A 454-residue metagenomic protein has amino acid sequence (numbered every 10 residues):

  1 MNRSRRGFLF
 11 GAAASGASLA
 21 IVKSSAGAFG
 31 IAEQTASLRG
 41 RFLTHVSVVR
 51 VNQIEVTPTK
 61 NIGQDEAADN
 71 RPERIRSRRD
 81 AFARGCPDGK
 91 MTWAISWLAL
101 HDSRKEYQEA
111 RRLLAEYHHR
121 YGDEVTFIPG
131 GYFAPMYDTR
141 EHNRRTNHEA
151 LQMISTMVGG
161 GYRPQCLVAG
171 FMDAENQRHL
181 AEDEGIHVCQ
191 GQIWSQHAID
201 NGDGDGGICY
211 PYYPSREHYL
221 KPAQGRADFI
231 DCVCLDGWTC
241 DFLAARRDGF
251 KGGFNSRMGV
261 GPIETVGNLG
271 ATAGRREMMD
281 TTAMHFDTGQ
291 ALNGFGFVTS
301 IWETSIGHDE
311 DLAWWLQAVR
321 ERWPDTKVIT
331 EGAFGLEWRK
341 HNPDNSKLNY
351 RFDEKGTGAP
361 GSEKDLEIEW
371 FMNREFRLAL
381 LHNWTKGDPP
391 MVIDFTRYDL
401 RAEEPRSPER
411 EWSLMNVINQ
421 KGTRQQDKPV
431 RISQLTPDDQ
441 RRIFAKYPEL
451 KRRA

Functional and structural regions predicted by a protein language model:
M1-S4: N-terminal secretory signal peptides
G7-A28: N-terminal export signals
A32, P164-Q290, P343-P360: Active-site-adjacent pocket scaffolds in enzyme catalytic domains
Q34-A115, G294-S300, I368-W370, A379-H382 (+1 more regions): Active-site beta->alpha N-cap acidic-glycine motif
R50, I54, Q64-E73, S77-G85 (+1 more regions): Catalytic grooves of carbohydrate-active enzymes
G89, A94-F171, A227-E264, A291-E303 (+1 more regions): Metal-dependent polysaccharide deacetylase catalytic core of the NodB/CE4 family, i.e., the active-site-bearing domain
K340-H382: Surface beta-strand/loop "capping" patches
N383-R453: Acidic-aromatic substrate-binding/catalytic surfaces of carbohydrate-active enzymes
